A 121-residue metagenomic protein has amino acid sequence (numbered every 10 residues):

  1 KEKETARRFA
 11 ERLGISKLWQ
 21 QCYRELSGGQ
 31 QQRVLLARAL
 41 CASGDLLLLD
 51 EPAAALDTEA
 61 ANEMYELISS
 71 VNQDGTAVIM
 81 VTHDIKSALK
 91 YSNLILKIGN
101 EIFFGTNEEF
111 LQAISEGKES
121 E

Functional and structural regions predicted by a protein language model:
E2-L18: Conserved ABC ATPase "signature" region
C22-L26, Q30: Conserved ABC ATPase signature
L36: Hydrophobic anchor residue at the start of the ABC signature
L47-D50: Catalytic Walker B motif of ABC-type/P-loop ATPase nucleotide-binding domains
T58-A60: Helix N-cap at the start of a conserved alpha-helix in ABC-type nucleotide-binding domains
T82-H83: H-loop/switch region of ABC-family ATPase nucleotide-binding domains
L94-N107: H-loop (His-switch) and adjacent beta-strand-loop-beta switch element of ABC-type ATPase nucleotide-binding domains
